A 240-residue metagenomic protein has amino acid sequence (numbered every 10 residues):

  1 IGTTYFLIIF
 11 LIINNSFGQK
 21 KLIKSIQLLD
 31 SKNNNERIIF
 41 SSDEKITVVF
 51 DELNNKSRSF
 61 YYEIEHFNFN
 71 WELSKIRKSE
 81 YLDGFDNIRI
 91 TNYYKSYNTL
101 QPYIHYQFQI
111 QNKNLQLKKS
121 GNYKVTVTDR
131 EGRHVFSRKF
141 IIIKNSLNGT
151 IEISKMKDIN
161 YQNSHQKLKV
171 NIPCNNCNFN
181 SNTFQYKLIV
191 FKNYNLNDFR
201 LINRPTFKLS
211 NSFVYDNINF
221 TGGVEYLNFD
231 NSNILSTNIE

Functional and structural regions predicted by a protein language model:
I1-K21: Bacterial Sec-dependent N-terminal signal peptides
I23-H66, Y161-C174: Contiguous beta-strand segments within globular domains
K56-G84, N178-N203: Extended low-complexity, serine/threonine- and proline-enriched intrinsically disordered segments
Y62-I64, G121-T128, F220-E240: Short, aromatic- and glycine-rich surface loops/edge beta-strands on solvent-exposed regions
E65, K118-E131, K187-N193: Internal, hydrophobic beta-strand segments that form the core of beta-sheet-rich folds
R89-I90, Y97-Q111, K208-S236: Aromatic sugar-binding surface patches on proteins that engage polysaccharides or sugar-phosphate polymers
L100-T128: Ligand-binding face of N-terminal immunoglobulin V-set domains in extracellular IgSF glycoproteins
I142-H165: Low-complexity, Pro/Ser/Thr- and charge-rich linker/hinge segments at domain boundaries
